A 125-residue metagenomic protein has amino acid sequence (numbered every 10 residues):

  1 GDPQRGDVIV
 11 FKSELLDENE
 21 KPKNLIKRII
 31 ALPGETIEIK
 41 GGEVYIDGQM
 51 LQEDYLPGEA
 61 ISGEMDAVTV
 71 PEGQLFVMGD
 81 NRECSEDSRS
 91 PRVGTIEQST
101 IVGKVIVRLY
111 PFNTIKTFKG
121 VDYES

Functional and structural regions predicted by a protein language model:
G1-S125: Extended hydrophobic leader/signal-anchor segments used for secretion and membrane insertion
